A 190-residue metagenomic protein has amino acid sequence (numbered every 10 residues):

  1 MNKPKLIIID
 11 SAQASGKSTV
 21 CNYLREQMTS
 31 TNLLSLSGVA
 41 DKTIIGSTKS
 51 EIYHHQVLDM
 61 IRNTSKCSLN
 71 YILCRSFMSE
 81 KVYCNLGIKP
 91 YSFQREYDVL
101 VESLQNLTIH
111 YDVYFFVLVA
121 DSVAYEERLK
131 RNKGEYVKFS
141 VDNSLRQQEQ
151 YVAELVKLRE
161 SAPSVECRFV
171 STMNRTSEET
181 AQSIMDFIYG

Functional and structural regions predicted by a protein language model:
M1-P4: Phosphate-binding P-loop
I9: Hydrophobic anchor at the beta1->P-loop junction of P-loop NTPases
A12: P-loop (Walker A) phosphate-binding loop of NTP-binding proteins
S15, T19-L69, Y83: Conserved substrate/cofactor phosphate-moiety recognition/catalytic segment in nucleotide-dependent phosphotransferases
L69-K81: Conserved P-loop NTPase "ATPase switch" module shared by AAA+ and STAND
L73-S76, Q94-V101, L107-L129: Conserved phosphate-donor/acceptor-positioning beta-strand/loop module used by diverse small-molecule
V82-V99: A mobile, often basic/glycine-rich helix-loop segment that functions as the active-site lid/recognition loop
K133-E135, D142-G190: NTP-dependent small-molecule kinase module
